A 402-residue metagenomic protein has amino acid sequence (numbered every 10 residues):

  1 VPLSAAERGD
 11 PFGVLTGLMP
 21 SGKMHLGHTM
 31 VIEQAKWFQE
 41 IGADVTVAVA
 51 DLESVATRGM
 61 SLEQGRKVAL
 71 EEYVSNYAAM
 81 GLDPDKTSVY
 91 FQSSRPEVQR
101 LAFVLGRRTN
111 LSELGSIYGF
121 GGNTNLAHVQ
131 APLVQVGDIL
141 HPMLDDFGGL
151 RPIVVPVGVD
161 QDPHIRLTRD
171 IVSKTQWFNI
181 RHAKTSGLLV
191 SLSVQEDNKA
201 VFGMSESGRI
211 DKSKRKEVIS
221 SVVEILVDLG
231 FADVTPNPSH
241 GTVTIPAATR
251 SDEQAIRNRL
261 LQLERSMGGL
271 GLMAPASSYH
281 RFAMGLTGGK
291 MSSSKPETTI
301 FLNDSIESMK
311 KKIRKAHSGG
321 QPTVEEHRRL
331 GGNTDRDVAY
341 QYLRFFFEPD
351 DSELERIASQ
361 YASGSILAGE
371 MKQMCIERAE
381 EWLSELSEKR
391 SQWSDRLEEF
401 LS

Functional and structural regions predicted by a protein language model:
V1-G13, P20-L144, L229, S384 (+1 more regions): N-terminal Rossmann-like or analogous alpha/beta NTP/dinucleotide-binding catalytic cores that position adenine
V49, G59-E63, A102, S193-A200 (+3 more regions): Short alpha-helical interface elements
S112-S387: Active-site cores that bind ATP or allylic diphosphates and position pyrophosphate for catalysis
L386-S402: TerminUS-proximal long segments
